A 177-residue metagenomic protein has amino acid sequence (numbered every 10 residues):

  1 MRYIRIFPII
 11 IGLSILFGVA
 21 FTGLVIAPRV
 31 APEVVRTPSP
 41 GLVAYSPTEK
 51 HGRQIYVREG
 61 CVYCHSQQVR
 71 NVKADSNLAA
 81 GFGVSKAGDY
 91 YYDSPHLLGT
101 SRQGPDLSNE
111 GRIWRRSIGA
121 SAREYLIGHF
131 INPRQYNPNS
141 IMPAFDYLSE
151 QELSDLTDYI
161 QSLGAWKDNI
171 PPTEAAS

Functional and structural regions predicted by a protein language model:
M1-Y45, Y159-S177: Post-cleavage N-terminal segment of exported redox proteins
F21-V25, S66-Q68, K73-N77, I141 (+1 more regions): Short, solvent-exposed loop/turn and secondary-structure capping segments
P32-V57, V69-S76, S177: Electrostatic cytochrome c docking/interface patches
P38, L42, E49, S76-Q161: Extracytoplasmic electron-transfer domains, predominantly the class I c-type cytochrome c fold
G52, R58-Q67, L156-I160: The canonical Cys-X-X-Cys-His
Y63, Y136, W166-D168: Secretory-pathway/luminal and periplasmic proteins that interact with or process carbohydrate-rich
C64-H65, R116-A120, N169: Short, solvent-exposed secondary-structure capping/transition elements
Q67, N132-P133, L163-W166: Generic structural signal for alpha-helix termini and adjacent loop/cap motifs
